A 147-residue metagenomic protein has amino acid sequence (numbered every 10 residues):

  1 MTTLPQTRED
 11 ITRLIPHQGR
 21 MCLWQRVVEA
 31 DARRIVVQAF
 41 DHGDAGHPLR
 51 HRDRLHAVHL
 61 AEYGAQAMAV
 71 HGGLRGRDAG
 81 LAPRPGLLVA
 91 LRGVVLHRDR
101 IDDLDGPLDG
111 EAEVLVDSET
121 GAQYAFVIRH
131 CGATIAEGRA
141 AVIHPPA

Functional and structural regions predicted by a protein language model:
T2-T3, V70, D102-D105, D109-A147: HotDog/MaoC-like acyl-thioester-processing domains
R8-Q18, A82: Short aromatic-glycine motifs in intrinsically disordered, low-complexity regions
T12, H51, H97-I101: Beta-strand-rich interaction surfaces with strong enrichment in secreted/lumenal proteins
G19-H56: Catalytic strand-loop segment that frames the active site of acyl-thioester-processing enzymes
C22-Q25, V89, G110-A112, G138: Small-residue-enriched segments and motifs
V28, H97, E113-L115: Conserved positions in beta-strands of structured domains
R52-H71, G86: Compact, glycine-rich, soluble single-domain proteins
V70-E111: Hydrophobic beta-strand-centered segment that forms part of the acyl-chain substrate-binding groove
